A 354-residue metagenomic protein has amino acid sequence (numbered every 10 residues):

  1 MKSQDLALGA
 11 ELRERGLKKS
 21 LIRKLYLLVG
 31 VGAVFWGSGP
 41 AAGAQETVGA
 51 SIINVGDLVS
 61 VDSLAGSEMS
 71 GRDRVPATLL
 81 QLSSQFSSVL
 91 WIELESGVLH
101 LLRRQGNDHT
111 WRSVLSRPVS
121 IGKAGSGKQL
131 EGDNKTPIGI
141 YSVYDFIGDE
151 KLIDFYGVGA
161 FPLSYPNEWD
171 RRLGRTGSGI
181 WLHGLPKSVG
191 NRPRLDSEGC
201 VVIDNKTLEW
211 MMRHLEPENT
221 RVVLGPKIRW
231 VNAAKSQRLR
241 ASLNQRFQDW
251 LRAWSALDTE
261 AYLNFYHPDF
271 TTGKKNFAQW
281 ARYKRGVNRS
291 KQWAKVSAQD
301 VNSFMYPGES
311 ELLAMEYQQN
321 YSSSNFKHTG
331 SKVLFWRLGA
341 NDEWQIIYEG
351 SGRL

Functional and structural regions predicted by a protein language model:
Q4-L6, R13-L27: Bacterial N-terminal signal peptides that target proteins for export
Y26-W36: Bacterial N-terminal signal peptides
A41-A44: Boundary at the C-terminal end of the N-terminal hydrophobic targeting segment
G66-I180, P186: Gly/Pro-biased beta-strand-loop elements
D133-I138, D145-Q248: Exported/periplasmic cell-wall-interacting domains
K135, R285-V333: Surface-exposed, charged secondary-structure patches
A256-D269, G273: Short, well-ordered alpha-helical segments enriched in acidic and aromatic residues
H328-L354: Short beta-strand edge/turn micro-motifs at domain boundaries
